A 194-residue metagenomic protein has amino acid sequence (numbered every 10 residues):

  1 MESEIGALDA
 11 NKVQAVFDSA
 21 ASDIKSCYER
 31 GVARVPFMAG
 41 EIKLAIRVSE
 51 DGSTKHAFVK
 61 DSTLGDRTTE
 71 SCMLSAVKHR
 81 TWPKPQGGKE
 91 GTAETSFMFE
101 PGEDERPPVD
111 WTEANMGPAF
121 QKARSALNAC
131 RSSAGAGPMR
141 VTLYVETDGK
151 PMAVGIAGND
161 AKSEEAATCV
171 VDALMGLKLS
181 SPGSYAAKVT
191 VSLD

Functional and structural regions predicted by a protein language model:
M1-D194: Charge-biased low-complexity segments
